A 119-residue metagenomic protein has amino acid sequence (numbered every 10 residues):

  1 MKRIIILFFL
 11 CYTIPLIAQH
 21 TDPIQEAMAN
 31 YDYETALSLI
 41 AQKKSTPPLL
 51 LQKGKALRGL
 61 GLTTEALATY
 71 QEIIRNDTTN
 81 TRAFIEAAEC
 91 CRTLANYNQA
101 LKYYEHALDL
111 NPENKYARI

Functional and structural regions predicted by a protein language model:
I4-T13: Sec-dependent N-terminal signal peptides
A29, G59, T93-L94: Register position in tetratricopeptide repeats
S38-S45, Q71-R75, E105-D109: Conserved structural position within tetratricopeptide repeats
P47-L51, T81-R82, K115-Y116: Helix-start (N-cap) detector for alpha-helical repeat units in TPR-like alpha-solenoids, especially tetratricopeptide
